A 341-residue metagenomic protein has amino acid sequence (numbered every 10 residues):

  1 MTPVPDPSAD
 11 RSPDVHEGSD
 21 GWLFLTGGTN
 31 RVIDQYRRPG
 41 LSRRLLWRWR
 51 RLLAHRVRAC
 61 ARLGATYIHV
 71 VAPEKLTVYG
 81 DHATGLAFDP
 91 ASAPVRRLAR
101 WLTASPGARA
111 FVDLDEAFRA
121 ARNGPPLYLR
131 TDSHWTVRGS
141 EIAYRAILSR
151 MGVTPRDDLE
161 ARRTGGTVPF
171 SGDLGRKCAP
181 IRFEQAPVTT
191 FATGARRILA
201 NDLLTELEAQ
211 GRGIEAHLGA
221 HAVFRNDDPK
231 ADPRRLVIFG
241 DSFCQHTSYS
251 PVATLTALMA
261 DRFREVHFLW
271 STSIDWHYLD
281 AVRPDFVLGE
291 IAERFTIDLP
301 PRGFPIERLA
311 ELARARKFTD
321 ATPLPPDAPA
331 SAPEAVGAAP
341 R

Functional and structural regions predicted by a protein language model:
M1-R341: Extracellular glycan-modifying ectodomains
